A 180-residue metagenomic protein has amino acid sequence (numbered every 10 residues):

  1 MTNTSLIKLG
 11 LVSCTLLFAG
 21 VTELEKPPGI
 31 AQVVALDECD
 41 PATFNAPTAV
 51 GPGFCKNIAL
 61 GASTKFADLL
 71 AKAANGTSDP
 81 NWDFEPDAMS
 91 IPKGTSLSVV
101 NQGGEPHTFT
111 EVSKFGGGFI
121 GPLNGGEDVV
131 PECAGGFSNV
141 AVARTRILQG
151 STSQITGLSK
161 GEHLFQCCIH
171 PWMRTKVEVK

Functional and structural regions predicted by a protein language model:
T2-G10: Bacterial N-terminal signal peptides that target proteins for export
G10-A19: Bacterial N-terminal signal peptides
T22-K180: Extracytoplasmic copper-binding redox domains, predominantly the cupredoxin/blue-copper superfamily
